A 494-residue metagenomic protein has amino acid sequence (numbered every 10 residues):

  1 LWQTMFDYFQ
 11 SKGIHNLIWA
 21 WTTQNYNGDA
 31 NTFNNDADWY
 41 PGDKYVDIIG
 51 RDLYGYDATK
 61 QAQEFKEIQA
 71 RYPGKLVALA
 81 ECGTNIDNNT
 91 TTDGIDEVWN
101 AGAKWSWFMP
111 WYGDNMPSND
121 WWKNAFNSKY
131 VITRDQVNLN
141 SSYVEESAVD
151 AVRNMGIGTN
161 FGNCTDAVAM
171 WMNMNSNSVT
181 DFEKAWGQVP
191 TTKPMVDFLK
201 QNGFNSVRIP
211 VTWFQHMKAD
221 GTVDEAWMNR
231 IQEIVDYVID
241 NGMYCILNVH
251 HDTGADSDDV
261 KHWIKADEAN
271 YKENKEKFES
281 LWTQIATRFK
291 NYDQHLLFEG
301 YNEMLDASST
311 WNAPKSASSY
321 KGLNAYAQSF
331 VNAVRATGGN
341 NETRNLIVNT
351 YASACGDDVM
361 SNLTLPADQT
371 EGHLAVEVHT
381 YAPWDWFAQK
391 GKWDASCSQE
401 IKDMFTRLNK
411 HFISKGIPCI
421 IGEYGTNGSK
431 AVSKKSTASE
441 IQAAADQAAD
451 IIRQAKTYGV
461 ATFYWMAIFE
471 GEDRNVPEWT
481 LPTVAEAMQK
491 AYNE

Functional and structural regions predicted by a protein language model:
L1-T23, G28, P41-G50, P73-N85 (+3 more regions): Active-site region of glycoside hydrolase catalytic domains
L1-V46, G50-Q63, R71, L79 (+1 more regions): Glycan-processing catalytic domains of CAZymes
T23-Q24, V152-N345, T350-V359, I468-N475: Active-site mouth of glycoside hydrolases
Q24-N34, L53-Q61, C82-T92, N115-P117 (+7 more regions): Acidic-and-aromatic substrate-binding clefts and catalytic sites of carbohydrate-active enzymes
D29-F33, K261-D267, S309-K321, K390-K392 (+1 more regions): Short, flexible/disordered intra-domain loops and linkers
D29-G42, T90-W99, F182-K200, F278-S280 (+3 more regions): Short, acidic/polar
L76-E145, I157, I401-N493: Substrate-binding cleft of secreted/luminal carbohydrate-active enzymes
A148-V189, M195, A375-E377, A382-S414: Glycan-binding loop/region signatures in secreted carbohydrate-active enzymes
